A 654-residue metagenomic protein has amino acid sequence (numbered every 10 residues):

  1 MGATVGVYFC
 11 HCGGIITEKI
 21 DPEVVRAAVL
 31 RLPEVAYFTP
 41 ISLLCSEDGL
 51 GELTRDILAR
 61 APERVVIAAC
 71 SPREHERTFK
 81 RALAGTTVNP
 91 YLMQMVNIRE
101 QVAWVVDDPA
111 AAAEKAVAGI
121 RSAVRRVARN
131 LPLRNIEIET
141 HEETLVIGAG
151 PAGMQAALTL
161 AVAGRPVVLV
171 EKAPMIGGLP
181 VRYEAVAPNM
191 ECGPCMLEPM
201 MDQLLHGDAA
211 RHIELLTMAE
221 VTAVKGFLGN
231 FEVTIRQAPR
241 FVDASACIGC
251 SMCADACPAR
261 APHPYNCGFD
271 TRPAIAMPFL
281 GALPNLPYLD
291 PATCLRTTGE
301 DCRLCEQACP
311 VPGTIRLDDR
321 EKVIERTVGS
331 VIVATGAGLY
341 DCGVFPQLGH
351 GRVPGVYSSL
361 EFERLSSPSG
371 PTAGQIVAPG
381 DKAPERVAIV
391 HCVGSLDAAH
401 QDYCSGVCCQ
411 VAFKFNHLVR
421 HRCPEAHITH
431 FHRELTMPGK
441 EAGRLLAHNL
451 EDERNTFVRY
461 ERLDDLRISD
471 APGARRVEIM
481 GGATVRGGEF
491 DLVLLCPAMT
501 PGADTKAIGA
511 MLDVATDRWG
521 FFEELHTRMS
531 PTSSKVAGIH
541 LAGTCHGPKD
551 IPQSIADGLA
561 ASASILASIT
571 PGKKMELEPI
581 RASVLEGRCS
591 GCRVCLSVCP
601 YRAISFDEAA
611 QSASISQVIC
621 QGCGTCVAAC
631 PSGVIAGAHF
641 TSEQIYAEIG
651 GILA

Functional and structural regions predicted by a protein language model:
M1-A654: Residues forming the flavin
